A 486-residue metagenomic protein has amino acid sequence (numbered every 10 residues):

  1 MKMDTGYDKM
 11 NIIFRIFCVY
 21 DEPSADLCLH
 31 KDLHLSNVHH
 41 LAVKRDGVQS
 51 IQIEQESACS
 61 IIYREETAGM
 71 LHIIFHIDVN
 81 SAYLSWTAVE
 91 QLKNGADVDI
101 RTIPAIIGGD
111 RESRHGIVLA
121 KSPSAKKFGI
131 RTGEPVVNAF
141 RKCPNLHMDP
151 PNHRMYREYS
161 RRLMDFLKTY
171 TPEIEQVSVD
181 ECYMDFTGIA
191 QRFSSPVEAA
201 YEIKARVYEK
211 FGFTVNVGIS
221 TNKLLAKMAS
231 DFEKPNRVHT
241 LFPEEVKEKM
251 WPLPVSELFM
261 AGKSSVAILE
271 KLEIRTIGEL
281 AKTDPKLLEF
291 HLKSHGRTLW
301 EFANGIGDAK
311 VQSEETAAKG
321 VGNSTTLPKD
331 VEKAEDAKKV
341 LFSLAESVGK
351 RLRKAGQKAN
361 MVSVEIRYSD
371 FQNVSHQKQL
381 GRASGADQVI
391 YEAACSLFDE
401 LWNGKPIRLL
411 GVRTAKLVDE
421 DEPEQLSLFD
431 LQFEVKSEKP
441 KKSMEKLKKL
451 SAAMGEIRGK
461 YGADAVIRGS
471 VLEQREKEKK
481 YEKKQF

Functional and structural regions predicted by a protein language model:
T5-K9, D21-P23, L27, K31: Alpha-helix boundary/capping motif
Y7-I12, I16, Y20, N37 (+3 more regions): Short, positively charged and aromatic/hydrophobic N-terminal segments
I16, H34, Q52, E56-E301 (+3 more regions): Gly/Gly-Pro- and Ser/Thr-rich, intrinsically disordered tail segments characteristic of DNA damage-repair and tolerance
L27-L29, L33-L35, H40-L41: Short hydrophobic targeting helices and cationic amphipathic motifs that mediate membrane/organellar targeting
R64-G69, E257, S265-I407, E422: DNA-contacting surface of Y-family translesion DNA polymerases
T221-L224, G305, K358-S369, I407-V418 (+1 more regions): A glycine-rich phosphate-binding loop feature that marks nucleotide/adenosyl-phosphate handling sites
S396-K449: C-terminal hydrophobic structural anchor segments that stabilize assembly/packing rather than catalytic chemistry
